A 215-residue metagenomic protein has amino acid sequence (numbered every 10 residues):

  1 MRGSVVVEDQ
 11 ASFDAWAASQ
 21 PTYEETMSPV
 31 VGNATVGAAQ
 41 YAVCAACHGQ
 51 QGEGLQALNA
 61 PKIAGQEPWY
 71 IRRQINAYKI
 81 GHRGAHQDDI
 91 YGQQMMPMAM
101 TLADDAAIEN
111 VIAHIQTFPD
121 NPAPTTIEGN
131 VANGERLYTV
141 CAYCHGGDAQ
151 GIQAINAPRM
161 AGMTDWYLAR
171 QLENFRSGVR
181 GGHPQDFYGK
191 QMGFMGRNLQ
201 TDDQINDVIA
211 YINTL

Functional and structural regions predicted by a protein language model:
M1, Q56-K62, Y78-E109, A123-G129 (+2 more regions): Axial heme c-ligation environment in periplasmic c-type cytochrome domains
M1-D9: Membrane-embedded segments
E8-D14, W69: Extracellular interdomain linker/stem segments of modular secreted and single-pass surface proteins
S12-Y41, E53-N59, A113-Y138, N156: Electrostatic cytochrome c docking/interface patches
Q20, E24, Q51, H82 (+4 more regions): A general structural signal marking secondary-structure boundaries and capping sites
A39-Q50, K62, P68-N76, Q93-M100 (+6 more regions): C-type cytochrome heme c attachment motif
T164-Y167, L172, D186-Y188: Preference for long, well-ordered alpha-helical segments
